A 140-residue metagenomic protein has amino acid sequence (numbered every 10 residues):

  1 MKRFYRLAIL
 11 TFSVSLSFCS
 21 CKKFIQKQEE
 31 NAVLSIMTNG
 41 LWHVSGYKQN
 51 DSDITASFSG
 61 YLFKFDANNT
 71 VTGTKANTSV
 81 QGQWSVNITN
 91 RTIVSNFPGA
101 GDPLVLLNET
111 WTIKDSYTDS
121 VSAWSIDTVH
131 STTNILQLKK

Functional and structural regions predicted by a protein language model:
M1-C21: Sec-dependent bacterial lipoprotein signal peptides
K22-K140: Lipid interaction determinants
